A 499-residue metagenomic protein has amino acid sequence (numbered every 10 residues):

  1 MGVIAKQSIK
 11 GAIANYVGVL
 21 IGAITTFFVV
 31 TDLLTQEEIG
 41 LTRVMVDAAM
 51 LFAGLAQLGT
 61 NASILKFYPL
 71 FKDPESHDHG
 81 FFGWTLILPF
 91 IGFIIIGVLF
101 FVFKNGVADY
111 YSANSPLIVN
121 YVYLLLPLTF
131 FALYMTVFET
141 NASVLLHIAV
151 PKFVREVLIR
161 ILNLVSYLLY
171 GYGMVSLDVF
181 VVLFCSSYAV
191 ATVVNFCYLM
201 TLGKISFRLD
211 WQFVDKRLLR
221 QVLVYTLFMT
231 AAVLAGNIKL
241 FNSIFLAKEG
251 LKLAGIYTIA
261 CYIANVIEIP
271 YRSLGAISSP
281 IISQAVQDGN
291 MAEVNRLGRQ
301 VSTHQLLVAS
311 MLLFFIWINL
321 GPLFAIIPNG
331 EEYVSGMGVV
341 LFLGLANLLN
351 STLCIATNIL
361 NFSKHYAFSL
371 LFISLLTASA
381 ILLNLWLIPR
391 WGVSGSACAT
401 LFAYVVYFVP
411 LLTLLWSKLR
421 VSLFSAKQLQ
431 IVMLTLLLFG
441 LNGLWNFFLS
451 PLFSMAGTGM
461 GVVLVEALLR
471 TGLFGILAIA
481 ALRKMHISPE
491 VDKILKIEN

Functional and structural regions predicted by a protein language model:
M1-I4, G173, L177-L183, N195-L240 (+2 more regions): Interhelical loop/hinge segments that connect adjacent transmembrane helices in multipass membrane
V3-A62, G92-F101, L128, V224-L251: Signature of the first transmembrane helix
Q7-A23, I159, L183-L199, K216-Q284 (+2 more regions): Transmembrane helical elements of multi-pass membrane transporters/channels
A23-E38, A108-Y111, L234-V266, I281-A285 (+3 more regions): Helix-terminus/linker motif at the lipid-water interface of multi-pass membrane proteins
F27, Q57-D73, V144, A260-T303 (+2 more regions): Helix-loop junctions and terminal segments of transmembrane helices in multi-pass membrane transport/translocation
V29-L51, L117-V119, L177, V181-V182 (+4 more regions): Interfacial/gating helices of multi-pass transporter permease domains
F153-G203, C261, S374-S379, V393-L414 (+2 more regions): Hydrophobic alpha-helical transmembrane segments
G443-N499: Membrane-proximal transmembrane or re-entrant/amphipathic helices at the cytosolic face
